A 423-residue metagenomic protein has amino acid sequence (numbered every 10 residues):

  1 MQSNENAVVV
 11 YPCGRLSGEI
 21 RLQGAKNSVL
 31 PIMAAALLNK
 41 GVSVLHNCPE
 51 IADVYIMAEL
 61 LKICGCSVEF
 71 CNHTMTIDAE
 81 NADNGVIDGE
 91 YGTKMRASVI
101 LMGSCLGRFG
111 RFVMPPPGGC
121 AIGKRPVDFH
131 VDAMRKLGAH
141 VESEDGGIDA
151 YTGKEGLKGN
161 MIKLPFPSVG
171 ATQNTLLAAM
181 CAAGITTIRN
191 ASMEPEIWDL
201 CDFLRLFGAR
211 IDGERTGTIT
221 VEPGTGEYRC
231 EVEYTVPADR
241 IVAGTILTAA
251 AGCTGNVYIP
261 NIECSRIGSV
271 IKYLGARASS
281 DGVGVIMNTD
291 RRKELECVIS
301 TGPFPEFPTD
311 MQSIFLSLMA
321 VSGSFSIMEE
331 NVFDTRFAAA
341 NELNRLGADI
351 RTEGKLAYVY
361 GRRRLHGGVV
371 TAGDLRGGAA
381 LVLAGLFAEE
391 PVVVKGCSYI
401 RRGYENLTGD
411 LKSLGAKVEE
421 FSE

Functional and structural regions predicted by a protein language model:
M1-E423: Short, structured segments at the rim of ligand-binding sites
